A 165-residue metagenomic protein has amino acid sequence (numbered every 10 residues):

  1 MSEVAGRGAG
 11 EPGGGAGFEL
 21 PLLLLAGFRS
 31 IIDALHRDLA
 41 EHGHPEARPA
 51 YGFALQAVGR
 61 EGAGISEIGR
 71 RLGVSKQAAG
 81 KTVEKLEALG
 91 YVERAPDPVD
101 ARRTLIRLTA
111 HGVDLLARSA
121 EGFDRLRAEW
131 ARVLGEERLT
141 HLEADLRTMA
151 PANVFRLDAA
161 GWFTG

Functional and structural regions predicted by a protein language model:
M1-E46: N-terminal leader segment of winged-helix/HTH proteins
M1-G15, E137-G165: C-terminal regulatory/oligomerization modules of transcriptional regulators
G6-R7, E84-R147: Charged, amphipathic alpha-helical coiled-coil/dimerization segments
P21, R37-E41, F53-R60, K81-E84 (+4 more regions): Primarily hydrophobic membrane-targeting regions of prokaryotic envelope proteins
G27, I31-D38, L72, L115-V133 (+1 more regions): Alpha-helical linker/hinge and terminal dimerization helices associated with HTH transcriptional regulators
D33-S75, F163: N-terminal helix-turn-helix DNA-binding core of bacterial DNA-binding proteins
I65-S66, Q77, E84, T104: Residues within helix-turn-helix
